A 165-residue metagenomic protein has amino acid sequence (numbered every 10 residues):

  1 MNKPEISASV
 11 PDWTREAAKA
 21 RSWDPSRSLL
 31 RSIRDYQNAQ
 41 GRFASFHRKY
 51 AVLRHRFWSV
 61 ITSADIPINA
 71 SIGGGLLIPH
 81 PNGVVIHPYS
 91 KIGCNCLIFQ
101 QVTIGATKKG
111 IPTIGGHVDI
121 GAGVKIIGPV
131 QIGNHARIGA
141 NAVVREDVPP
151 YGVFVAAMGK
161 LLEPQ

Functional and structural regions predicted by a protein language model:
M1-T62, Q165: Terminal amphipathic alpha-helical/low-complexity segments used for targeting or macromolecular assembly
I68, G73-G74, P79-N82, H87-P88 (+10 more regions): Left-handed beta-helix
L162: Short proline/glycine- and basic residue-enriched helix-capping loop/turn segments at helix->loop/beta transitions
